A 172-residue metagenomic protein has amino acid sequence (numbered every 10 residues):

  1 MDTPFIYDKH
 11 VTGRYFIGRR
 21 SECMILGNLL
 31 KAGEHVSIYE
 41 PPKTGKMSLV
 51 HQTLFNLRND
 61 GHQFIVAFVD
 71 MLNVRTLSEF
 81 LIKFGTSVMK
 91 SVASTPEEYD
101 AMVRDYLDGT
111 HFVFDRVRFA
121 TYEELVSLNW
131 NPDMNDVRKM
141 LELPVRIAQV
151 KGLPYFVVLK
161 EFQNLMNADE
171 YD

Functional and structural regions predicted by a protein language model:
M1-V36: A short, basic N-terminal segment
A32-H35, E40-T44, S48-M166, Y171: P-loop NTPase nucleotide-binding core
